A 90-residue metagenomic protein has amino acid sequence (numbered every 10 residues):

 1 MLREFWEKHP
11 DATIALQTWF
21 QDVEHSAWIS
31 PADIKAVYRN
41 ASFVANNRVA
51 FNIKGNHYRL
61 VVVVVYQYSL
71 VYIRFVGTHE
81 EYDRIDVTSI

Functional and structural regions predicted by a protein language model:
M1-H57, V65-L70, H79-I90: Basic, Lys/Arg-enriched alpha-helical interface segments
